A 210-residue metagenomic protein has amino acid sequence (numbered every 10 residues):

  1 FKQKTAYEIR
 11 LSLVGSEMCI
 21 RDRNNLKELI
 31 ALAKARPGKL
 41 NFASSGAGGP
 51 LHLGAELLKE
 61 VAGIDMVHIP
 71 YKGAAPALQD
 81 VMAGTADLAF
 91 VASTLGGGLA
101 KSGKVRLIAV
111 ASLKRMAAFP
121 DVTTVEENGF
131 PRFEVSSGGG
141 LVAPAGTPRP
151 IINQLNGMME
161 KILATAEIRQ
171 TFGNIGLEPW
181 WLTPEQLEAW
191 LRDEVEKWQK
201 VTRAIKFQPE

Functional and structural regions predicted by a protein language model:
Q3-I20: Short, small-residue-biased leader/transition segments that mark boundaries at the very start of proteins
S16-E17, R21-P76, V125, G138-T171: Hinge/capping helix and adjacent helix->loop/strand transition within the periplasmic-binding protein
N25, G96-L163, D193-E196: C-terminal lobe and pocket-closing loops of periplasmic/extracytoplasmic Venus-flytrap solute-binding proteins
R36-L40, I64, M82-V91, K104-L107 (+1 more regions): Alpha-to-beta junction loops
G46, I69-Q79, A83, A92-L95 (+1 more regions): Short helix-initiation/N-cap motifs at beta->coil->alpha
L57-V61, A75-A89, G97-S102, R192-E194: Short helices/loops that flank or line small-molecule/ion binding pockets
V61-A62, K101, R149-E210: An extracytoplasmic/periplasmic, membrane-proximal ligand-sensing/linker region
Y71, F90-V91, V110, V135 (+1 more regions): Short beta-strand and adjacent tight-turn residues that come in two discontinuous sequence segments and form the edges
